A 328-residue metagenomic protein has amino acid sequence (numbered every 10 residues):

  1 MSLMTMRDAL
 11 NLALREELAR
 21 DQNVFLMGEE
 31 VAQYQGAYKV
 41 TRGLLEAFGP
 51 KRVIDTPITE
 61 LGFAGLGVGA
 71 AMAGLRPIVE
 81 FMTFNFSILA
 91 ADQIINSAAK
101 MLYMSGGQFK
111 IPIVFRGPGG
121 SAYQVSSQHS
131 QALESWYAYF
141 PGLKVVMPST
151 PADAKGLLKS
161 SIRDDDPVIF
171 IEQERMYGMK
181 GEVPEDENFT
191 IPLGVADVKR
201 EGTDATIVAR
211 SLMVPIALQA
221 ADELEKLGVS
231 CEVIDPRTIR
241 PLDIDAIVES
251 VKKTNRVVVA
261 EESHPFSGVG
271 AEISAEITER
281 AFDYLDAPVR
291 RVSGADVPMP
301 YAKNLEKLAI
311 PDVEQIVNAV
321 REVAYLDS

Functional and structural regions predicted by a protein language model:
M1-P167, I171, K307-L308: Thiamine diphosphate
V31, Y38-G43, A47, F109-V114 (+2 more regions): Thiamine diphosphate
